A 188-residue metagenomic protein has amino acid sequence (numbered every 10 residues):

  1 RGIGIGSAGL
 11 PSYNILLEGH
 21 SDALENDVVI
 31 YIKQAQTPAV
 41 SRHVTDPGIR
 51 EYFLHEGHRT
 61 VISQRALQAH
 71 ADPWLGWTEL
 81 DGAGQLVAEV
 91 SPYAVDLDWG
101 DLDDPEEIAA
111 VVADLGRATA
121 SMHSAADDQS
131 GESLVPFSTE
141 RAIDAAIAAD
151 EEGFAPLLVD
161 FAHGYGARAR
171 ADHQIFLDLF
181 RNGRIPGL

Functional and structural regions predicted by a protein language model:
R1-L188: Conserved ATP-binding subdomain of kinase catalytic cores across diverse folds
